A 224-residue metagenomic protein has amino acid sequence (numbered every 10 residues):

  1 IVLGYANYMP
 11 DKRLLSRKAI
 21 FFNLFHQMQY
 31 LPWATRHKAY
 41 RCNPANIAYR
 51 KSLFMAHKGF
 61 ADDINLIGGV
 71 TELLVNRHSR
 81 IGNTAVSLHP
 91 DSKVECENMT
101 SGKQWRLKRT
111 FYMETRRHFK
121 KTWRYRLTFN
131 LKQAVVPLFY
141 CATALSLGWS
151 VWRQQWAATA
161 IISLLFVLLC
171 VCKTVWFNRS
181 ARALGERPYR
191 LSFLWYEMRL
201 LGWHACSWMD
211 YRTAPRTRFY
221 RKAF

Functional and structural regions predicted by a protein language model:
I1-A61, M113, F193, E197-L200: Long helical/loop segments within the catalytic core of UDP-sugar-dependent glycosyltransferases, especially the large
I1-H26, A61-L127: Catalytic donor/gating beta->alpha subdomain of glycosyltransferases that bind UDP-sugars
Q29-K38, C206-F224: Low-complexity, charge- and small-residue-enriched intrinsically disordered regions
K51, V75, N178: Short glycine-/small-residue-rich flexible loop motifs, especially phosphate/cofactor-binding loops
T128-V136: Select subsegments of transmembrane alpha-helices in polytopic membrane proteins, especially boundary-proximal
V135-T217: Membrane-embedded multi-pass helical conduit in multi-pass membrane proteins, especially envelope-biosynthetic
